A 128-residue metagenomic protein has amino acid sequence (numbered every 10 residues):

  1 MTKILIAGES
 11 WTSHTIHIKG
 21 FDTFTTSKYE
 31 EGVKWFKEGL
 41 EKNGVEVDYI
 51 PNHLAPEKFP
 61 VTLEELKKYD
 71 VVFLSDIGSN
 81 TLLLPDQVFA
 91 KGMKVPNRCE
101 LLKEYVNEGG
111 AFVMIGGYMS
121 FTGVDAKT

Functional and structural regions predicted by a protein language model:
M1-V71, S75, G117-V124: Aromatic-Pro/Gly-enriched surface loop or interdomain linker that acts as a lid/target-recognition segment
E64-E65, G78-T128: A glycine-rich, often tryptophan-bearing local segment used as a flexible ligand/cofactor-contacting loop or short
